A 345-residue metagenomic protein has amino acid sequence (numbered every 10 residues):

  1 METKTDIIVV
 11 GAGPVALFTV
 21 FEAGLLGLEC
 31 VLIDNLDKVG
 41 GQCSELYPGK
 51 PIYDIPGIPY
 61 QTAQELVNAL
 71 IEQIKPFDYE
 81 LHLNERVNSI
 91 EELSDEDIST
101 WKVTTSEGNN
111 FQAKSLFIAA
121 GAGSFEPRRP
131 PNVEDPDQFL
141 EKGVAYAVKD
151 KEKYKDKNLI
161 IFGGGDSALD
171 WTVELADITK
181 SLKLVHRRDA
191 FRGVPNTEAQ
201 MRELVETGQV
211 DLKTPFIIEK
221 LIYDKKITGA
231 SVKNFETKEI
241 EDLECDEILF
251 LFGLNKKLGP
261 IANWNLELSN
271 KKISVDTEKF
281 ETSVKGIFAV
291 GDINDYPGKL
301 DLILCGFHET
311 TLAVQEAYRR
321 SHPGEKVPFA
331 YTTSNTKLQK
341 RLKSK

Functional and structural regions predicted by a protein language model:
M1-V10, L26, V31, K38 (+5 more regions): FAD-binding core/adjacent interface of flavoenzyme oxidoreductases
T5-Y79, L169-N196: Beta1-alpha1 glycine-rich phosphate/pyrophosphate-binding loop at the start of Rossmann-like nucleotide-binding domains
G11, A119-G121, F162, L251-F252 (+1 more regions): Short, well-ordered coil/turn residues at beta-beta hairpins and beta-strand->alpha-helix junctions within
A16, S124, A168, K238 (+2 more regions): Glycine-rich nucleotide phosphate-binding loop and flanking beta-alpha elements of Rossmann-like dinucleotide-binding
G40-G41, E126-P127, D170, R192 (+3 more regions): Glycine/Thr-rich phosphate-binding loops of Rossmann-like dinucleotide-binding domains
I71-T105, N110-A113, A176-T277, K326-T332: A Rossmann-like FAD-binding core segment of flavoenzymes
E134-K155, E247, L251-C305, L312: FAD-site-proximal beta/loop scaffold in flavoenzymes
L169-W171, I293-Q339: A conserved FAD-binding loop/helix module that cradles the flavin
